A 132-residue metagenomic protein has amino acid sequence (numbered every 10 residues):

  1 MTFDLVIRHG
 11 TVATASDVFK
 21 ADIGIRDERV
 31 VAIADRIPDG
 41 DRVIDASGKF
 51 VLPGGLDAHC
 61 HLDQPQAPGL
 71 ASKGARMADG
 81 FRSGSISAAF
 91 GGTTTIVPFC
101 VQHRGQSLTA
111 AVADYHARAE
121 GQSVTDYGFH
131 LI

Functional and structural regions predicted by a protein language model:
M1-G54, A67-P68, S72: Histidine-rich, glycine-flanked metal-binding segment
T2-V6, L62, H130: Solvent-exposed, well-ordered amphipathic alpha-helical segments that flank/support binding or catalytic loops
A21, A58, T125: Change "...and in nucleic-acid phosphodiester-cleaving endonucleases..." to "...and in nucleic-acid processing enzymes
G40, T93, V124-D126: A generic structural signal for alpha->beta connector loops
A46-Q122: Metal-associated gating/positioning segment near the N- to mid-region
F99, G128-I132: A cross-family glycoside hydrolase active-site/sugar-binding cleft signature
